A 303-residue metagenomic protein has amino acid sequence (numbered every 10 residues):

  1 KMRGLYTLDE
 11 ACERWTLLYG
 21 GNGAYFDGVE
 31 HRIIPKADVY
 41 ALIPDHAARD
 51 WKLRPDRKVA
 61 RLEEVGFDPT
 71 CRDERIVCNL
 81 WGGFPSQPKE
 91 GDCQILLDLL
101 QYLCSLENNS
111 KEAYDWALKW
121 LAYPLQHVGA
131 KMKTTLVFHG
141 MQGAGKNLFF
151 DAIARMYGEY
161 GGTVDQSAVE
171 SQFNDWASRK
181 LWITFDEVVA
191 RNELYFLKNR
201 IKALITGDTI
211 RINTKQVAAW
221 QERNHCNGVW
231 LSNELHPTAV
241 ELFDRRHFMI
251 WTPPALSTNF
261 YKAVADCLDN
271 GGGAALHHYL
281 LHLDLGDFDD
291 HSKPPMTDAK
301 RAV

Functional and structural regions predicted by a protein language model:
K1-E112, V128, D175-S178, D266: N-terminal nucleic-acid engagement/recognition segments and initiation subdomains in replication, restriction
D68-V188, L197, F248-W251, L280: P-loop NTPase catalytic core of nucleic-acid-dependent motor ATPases
N174-C226: Conserved nucleotide-sensing/catalytic segment adjacent to the nucleotide-binding pocket in NTP-handling enzymes
N233-P237: Short, polar loop motifs at secondary-structure junctions
T238-S257: A short helix-turn-beta junction within AAA+ P-loop NTPase domains corresponding to the substrate/partner-engaging
T258-L268: Conserved phosphate-binding loops in nucleotide/dinucleotide-binding enzymes
H282-V303: Conserved alpha/beta core segments of nucleic-acid transaction machinery
